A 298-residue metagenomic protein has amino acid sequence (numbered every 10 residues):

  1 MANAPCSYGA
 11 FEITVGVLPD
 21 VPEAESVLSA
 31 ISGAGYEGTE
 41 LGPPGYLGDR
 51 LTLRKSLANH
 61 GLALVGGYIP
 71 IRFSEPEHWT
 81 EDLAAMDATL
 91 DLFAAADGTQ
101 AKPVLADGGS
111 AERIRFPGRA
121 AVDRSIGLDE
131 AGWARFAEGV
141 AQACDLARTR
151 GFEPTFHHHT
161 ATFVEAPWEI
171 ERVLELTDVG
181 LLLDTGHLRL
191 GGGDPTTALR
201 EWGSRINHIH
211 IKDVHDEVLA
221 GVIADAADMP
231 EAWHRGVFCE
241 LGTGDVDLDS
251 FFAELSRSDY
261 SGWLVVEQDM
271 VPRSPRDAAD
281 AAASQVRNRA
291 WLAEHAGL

Functional and structural regions predicted by a protein language model:
M1-S32, A58, D91, D97 (+5 more regions): Histidine-acidic metal/acid-base catalytic patches
P5-S7, A63, Y68-P70, D107-A111 (+4 more regions): Short, flexible active-site-adjacent loop segments at beta-strand->alpha-helix junctions, enriched in small/polar
S7-E23, G42, S74-E81, S125-W133 (+1 more regions): Active-site mouth loops of central-metabolism enzymes
G38-T52, R72-D82, T160-E165, H187-G193 (+3 more regions): Acidic-and-aromatic substrate-binding clefts and catalytic sites of carbohydrate-active enzymes
E40, G66, K102-V104, T155 (+3 more regions): Conserved beta-strand positions in the central sheet of alpha/beta enzyme cores
G48-Y68: Aromatic-lined substrate-binding rim segments of carbohydrate-active enzymes
N59, H78-L181: Active-site acidic/histidine proton-transfer and metal-coordination neighborhood in alpha/beta enzyme cores
